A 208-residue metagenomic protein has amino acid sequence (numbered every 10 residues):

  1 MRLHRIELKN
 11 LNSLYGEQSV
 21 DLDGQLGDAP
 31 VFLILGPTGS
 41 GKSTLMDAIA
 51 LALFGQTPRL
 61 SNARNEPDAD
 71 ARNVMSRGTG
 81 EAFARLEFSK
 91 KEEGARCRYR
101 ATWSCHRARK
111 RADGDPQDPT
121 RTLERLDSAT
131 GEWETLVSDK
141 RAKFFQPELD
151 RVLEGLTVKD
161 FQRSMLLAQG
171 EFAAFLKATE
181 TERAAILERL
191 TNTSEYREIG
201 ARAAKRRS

Functional and structural regions predicted by a protein language model:
M1-L153, D160-Q162: Extreme N-terminal "head/tail" segments of very large remodeling/mechanoenzyme assemblies
L33, P37, T130-T135, K140-Q146 (+1 more regions): Extended, Lys/Glu-rich alpha-helical coiled-coil stalks
